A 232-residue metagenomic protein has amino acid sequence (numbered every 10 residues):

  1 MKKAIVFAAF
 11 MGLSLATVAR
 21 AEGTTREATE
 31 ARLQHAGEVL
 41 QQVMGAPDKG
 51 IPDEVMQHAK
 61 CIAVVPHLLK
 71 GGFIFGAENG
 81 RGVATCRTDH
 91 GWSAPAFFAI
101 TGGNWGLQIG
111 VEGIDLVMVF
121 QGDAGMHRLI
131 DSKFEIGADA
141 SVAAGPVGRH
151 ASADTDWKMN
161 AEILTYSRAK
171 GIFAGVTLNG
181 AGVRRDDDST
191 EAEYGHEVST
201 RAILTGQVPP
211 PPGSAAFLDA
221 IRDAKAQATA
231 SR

Functional and structural regions predicted by a protein language model:
M1-A8: Bacterial N-terminal signal peptides that target proteins for export
A8-L15: Bacterial N-terminal signal peptides
L15-E22: Sec/Tat signal peptide C-region and signal peptidase I cleavage site
E22-R232: Small-residue-enriched, tightly packed secondary-structure blocks
